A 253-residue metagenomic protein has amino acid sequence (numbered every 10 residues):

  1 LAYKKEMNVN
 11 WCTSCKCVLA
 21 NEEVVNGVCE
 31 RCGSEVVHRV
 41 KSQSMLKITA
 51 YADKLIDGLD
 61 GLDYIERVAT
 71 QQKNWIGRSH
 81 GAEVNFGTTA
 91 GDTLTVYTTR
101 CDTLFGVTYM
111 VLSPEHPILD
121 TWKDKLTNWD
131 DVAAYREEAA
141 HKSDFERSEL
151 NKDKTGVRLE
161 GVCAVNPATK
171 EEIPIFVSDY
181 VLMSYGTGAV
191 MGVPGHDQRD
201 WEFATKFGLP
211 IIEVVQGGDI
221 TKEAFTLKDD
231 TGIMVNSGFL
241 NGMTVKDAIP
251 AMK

Functional and structural regions predicted by a protein language model:
L1-L94, C101-D102, A189-K253: Residue patterns forming the tRNA-binding/recognition surfaces of aminoacyl-tRNA synthetases and related DALR
L46-K47, T95-Y97, L104-S113, I173-V177 (+1 more regions): Short hydrophobic-aromatic micro-motifs
L59-L62, V111, K125-L126, A139: Alpha-helix boundary/capping residues
S79-E83, V107-T108, L159-G161: Short glycine-rich loop/turn motifs
T88-G91, P114, P167-A168: Short acidic-glycine loop/turn motifs at beta-strand connectors
D102-T103, P117: Short, solvent-exposed loop/turn segments at secondary-structure junctions
G106, Y185, V245: Short acidic, gly/pro-rich beta-turn/loop elements at beta-sheet edges and active-site/ligand-binding grooves
H116-E223: Catalytic alpha/beta core of large soluble enzyme barrels
